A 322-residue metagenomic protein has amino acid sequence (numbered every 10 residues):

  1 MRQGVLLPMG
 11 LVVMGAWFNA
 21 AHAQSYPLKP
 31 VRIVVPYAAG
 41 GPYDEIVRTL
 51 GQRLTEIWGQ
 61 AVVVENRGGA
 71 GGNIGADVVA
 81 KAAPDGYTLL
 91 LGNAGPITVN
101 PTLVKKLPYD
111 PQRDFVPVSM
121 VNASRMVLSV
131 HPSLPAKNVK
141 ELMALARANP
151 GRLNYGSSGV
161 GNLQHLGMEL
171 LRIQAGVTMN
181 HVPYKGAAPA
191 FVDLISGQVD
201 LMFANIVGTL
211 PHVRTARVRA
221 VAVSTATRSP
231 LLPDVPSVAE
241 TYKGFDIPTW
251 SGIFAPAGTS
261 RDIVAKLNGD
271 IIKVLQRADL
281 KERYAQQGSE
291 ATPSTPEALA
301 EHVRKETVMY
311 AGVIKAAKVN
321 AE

Functional and structural regions predicted by a protein language model:
M1-M9, A20: Bacterial N-terminal signal peptides that target proteins for export
V12-H22: C-terminal segment of classical bacterial N-terminal signal peptides
H22-R113, R152, V160, G176-D200 (+3 more regions): N-terminal (or domain-start) structured segment
L28-P30, Q174, R214, R261-E322: An extracytoplasmic/periplasmic, membrane-proximal ligand-sensing/linker region
P42, I46, L50, G75 (+10 more regions): Hydrophobic alpha-helical segments typical of transmembrane helices and their membrane-interface/capping positions
R48, Q52, E56, D77 (+11 more regions): Solvent-exposed, polar/charged alpha-helical surfaces in well-ordered, non-transmembrane soluble domains, broadly
K81-Y87, T102-P189, V238, K243 (+1 more regions): Hinge/capping helix and adjacent helix->loop/strand transition within the periplasmic-binding protein
I97-K106, L170-Q174, L201-D234: A ligand-binding cleft/hinge motif common to bilobed small-molecule-binding domains
